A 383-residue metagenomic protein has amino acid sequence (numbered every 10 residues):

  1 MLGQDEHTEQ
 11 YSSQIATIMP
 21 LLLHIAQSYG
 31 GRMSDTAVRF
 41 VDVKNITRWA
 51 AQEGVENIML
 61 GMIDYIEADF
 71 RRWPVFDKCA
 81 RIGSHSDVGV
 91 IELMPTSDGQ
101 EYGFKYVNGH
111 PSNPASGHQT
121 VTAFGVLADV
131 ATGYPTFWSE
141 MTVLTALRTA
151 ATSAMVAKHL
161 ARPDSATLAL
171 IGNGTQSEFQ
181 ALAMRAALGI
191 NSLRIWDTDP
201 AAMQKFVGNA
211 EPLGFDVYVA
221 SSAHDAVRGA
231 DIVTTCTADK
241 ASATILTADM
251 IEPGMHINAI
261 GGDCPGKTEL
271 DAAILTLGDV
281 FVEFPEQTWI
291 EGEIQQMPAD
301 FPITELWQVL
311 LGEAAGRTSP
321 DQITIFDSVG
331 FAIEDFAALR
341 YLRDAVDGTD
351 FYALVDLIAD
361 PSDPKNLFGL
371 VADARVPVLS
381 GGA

Functional and structural regions predicted by a protein language model:
P20-A146, A154, D164, I333-F336 (+3 more regions): N-terminal ligand-binding/catalytic initiation module
S153, D164-R185, D197-T198, A202: Glycine-rich adenosine-cofactor-binding loop
L188-N209: NAD(P)-binding Rossmann-fold cofactor-contacting core
F215-A230, L246: Short acidic low-complexity segments
A226-R228, M250-I251, I274-L275: A short, aliphatic-rich alpha-helical micro-motif
T237-D239, G261-G262: Short glycine-/small-residue-rich Rossmann-like dinucleotide-binding loops
A241-M255: Rossmann-fold NAD(P) dinucleotide-binding segment
I260-G312: Rossmann-fold NAD(P)-binding glycine/threonine-rich loop
